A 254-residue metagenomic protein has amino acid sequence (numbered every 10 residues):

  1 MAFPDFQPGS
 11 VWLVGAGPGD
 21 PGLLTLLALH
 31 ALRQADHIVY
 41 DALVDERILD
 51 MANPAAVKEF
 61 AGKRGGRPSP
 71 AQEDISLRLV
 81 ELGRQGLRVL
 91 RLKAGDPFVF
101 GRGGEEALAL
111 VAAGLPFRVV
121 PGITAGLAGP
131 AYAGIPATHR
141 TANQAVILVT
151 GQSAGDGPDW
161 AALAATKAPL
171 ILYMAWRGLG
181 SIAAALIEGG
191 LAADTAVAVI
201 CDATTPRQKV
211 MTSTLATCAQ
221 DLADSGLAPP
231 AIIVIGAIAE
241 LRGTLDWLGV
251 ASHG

Functional and structural regions predicted by a protein language model:
M1-F3, D20, D96-T166, K209-T212: Class I SAM-dependent methyltransferase SAM-binding "motif I" and its flanking Rossmann-like core
M1-P21, L26-V120, A219-Q220: Class I S-adenosyl-L-methionine
A2-F3, P8-V11, Q85-V89, R102 (+2 more regions): A contiguous loop/helix-start segment that scaffolds small-molecule binding in enzyme catalytic cores
P18, L43-D45, A61-P68, I123-A125 (+3 more regions): Short, acidic/turn-prone active-site loops that include or flank metal/cofactor- and phosphate-binding residues
L27-H30, A52-A55, D74-I75, G104-L108 (+5 more regions): Short, glycine/charged-enriched secondary-structure capping and boundary segments
R47-I48, G101, L127-A128, S181-I182: Phosphate- and divalent-cation-binding pockets in alpha/beta enzyme and binding domains that engage nucleotide-derived
A56-K63, G114-R118, A137-Q144, A192-V199: Short hydrophobic/aromatic-enriched beta-strand-loop microsegments
I75, A125, G178: Catalytic-loop motifs flanking and including active-site residues across diverse enzymes
